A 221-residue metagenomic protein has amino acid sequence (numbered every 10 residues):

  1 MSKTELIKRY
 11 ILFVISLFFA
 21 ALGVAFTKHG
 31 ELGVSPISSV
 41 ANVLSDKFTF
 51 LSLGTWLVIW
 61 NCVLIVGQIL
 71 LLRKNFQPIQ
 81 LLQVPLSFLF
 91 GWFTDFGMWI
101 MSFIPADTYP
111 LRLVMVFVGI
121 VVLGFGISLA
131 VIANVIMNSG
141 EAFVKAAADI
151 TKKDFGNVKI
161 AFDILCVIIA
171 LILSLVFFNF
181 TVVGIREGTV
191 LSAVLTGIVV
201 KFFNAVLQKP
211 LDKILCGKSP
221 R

Functional and structural regions predicted by a protein language model:
M1-R221: Core subunits and conserved enzymes of cellular information-processing and envelope-translocation systems across
